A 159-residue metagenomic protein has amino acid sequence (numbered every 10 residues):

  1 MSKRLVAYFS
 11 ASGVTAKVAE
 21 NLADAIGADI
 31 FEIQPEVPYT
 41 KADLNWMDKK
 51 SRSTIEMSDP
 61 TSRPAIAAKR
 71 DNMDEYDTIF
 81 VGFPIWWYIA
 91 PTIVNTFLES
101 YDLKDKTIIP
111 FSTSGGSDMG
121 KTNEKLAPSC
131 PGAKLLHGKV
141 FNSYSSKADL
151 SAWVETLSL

Functional and structural regions predicted by a protein language model:
M1-T78, Y88-A90, N95, E99 (+1 more regions): N-terminal beta1-alpha1-beta2 submodule of the flavodoxin-like/Rossmannoid cofactor-binding fold
I26-A28, K106, A133-K134: A structural micro-motif
M73, E99-D105, S129-C130: Short, conserved loop/helix-junction motifs that constitute active-site signature segments in enzyme catalytic cores
F83-P84: Glycine-rich, N-terminal phosphate-binding loop of Rossmann-like dinucleotide-binding domains
W87-Y88, G116: Acidic catalytic loop of the alpha/beta-hydrolase fold
I109-S146: Short, glycine-/small-residue-rich phosphate/pyrophosphate-handling segment
